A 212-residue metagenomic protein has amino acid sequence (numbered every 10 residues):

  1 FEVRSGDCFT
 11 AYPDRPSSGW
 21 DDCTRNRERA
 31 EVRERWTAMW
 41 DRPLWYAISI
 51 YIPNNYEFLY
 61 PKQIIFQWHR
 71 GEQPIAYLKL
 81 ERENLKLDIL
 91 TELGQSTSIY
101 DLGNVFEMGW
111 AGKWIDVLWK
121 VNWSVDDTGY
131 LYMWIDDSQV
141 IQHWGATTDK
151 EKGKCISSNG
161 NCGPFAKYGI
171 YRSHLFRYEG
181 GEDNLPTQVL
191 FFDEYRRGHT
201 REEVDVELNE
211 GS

Functional and structural regions predicted by a protein language model:
F1-S212: Low-complexity, Ser/Thr/Pro/Gly-rich disordered linker/stalk regions
